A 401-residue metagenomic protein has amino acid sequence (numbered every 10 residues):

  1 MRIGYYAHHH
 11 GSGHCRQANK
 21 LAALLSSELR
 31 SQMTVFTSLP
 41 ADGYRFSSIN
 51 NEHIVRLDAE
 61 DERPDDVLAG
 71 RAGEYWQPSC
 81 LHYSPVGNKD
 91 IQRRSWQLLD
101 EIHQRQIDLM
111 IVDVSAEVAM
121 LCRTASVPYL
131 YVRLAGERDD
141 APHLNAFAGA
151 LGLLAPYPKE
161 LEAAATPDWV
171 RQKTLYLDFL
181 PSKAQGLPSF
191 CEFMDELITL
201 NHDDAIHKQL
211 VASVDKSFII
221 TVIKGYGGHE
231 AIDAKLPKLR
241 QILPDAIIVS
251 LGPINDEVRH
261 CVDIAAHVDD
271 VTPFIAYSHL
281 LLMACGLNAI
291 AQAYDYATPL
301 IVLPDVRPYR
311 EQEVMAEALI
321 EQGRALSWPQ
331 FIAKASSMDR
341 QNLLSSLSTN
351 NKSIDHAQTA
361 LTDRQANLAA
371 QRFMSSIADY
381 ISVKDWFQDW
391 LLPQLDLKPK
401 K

Functional and structural regions predicted by a protein language model:
Y6-H10, Q17, L177-Q241, D245-A246 (+1 more regions): Active-site donor-nucleotide binding/catalytic segment of nucleotide-sugar enzymes
H8-H9, M33-K89: Conserved nucleotide-sugar phosphate-binding/catalytic loop shared by glycosyltransferases and other
H14-S26, A41: Short amphipathic alpha-helix
G73-A119: Conserved nucleotide-sugar donor-binding subdomain of glycosyltransferases
A125-P188: Active-site-proximal region of nucleotide-activated glycan assembly enzymes, centered on histidine/acidic-rich loops
V249, R259-D295: Donor nucleotide-activated moiety binding/catalytic core segment of transferases that use nucleotide-activated donors
A289-R340, S345, I354-Q358: Catalytic binding pocket for nucleotide-activated donors in carbohydrate/polymer assembly enzymes
Q341-K401: C-terminal amphipathic helix plus adjacent low-complexity, charged tail appended to glycosyltransferase catalytic
